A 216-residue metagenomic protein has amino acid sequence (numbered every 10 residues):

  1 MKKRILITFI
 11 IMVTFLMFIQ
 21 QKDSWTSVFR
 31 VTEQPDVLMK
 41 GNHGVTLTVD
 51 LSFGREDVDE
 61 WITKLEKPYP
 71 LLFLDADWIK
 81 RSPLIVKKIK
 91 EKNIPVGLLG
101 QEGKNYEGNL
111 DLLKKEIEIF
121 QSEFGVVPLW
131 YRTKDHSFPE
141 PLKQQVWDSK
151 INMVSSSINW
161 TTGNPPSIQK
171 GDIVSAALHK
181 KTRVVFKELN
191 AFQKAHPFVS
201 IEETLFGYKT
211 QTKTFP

Functional and structural regions predicted by a protein language model:
M1-V49, F53-K64, H196-P216: N-terminal pre-catalytic segment of deacetylase/amide-hydrolase enzymes
V49, L98, L178: Pocket-edge structural micro-motifs
R55, K67-V174: Metal-dependent polysaccharide deacetylase catalytic core of the NodB/CE4 family, i.e., the active-site-bearing domain
V58-D59, L113-K114, F186-L189: Well-ordered, non-membrane alpha-helical segments in soluble/globular domains
I62-T63, K87, E118, N190 (+1 more regions): Surface-exposed alpha-helical segments enriched in charged/polar residues
K143-P216: Extracytoplasmic/periplasmic C-terminal soluble domains
